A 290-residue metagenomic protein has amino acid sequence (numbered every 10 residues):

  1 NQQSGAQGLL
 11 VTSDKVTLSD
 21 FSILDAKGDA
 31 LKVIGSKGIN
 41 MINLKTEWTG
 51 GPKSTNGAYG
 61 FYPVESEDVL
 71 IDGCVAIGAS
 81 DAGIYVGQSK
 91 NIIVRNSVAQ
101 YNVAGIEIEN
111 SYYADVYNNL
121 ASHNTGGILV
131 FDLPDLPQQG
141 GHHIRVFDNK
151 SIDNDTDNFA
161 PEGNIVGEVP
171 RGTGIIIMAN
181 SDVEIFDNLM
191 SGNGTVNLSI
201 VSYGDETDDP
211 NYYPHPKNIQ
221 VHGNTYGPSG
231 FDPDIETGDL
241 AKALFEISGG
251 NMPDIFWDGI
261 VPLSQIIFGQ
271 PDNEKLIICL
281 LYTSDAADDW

Functional and structural regions predicted by a protein language model:
N1-Q2, S13-K15: Beta-solenoid repeat scaffold
Q2-L9, D25-K32, K53-P63, I77-Y85 (+6 more regions): Extracellular beta-strand/beta-solenoid scaffold signature
K15-D25, K37-G50, E67-A82, K90-A104 (+4 more regions): Right-handed parallel beta-helix
P170-G172, N180, T195, P216-V221 (+2 more regions): Active-site lining segments that contact anionic ligands and/or coordinate catalytic metals
M178-D205: Short, solvent-exposed linear motifs at loop/edge-of-secondary-structure regions
P210-S264: Leucine-rich solenoid repeat scaffolds
S264-L281: Aromatic-rich peripheral "rim/lid" segments of glycoside hydrolase catalytic domains that contact and position glycan
Y282-D289: Conserved small/polar residues in nucleotide/adenosyl-binding loops
